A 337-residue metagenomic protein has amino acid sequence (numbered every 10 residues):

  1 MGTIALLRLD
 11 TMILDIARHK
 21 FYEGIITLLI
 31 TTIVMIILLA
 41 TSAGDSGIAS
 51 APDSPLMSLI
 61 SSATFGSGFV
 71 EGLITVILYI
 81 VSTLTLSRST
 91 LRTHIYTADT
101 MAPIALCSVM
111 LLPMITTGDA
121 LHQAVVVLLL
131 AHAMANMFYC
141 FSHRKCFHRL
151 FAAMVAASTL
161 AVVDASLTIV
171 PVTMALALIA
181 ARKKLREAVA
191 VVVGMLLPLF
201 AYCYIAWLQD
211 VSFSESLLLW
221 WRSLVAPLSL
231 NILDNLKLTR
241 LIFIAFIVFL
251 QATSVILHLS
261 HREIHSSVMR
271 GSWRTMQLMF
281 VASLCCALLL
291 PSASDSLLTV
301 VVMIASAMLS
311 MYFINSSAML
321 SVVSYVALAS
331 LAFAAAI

Functional and structural regions predicted by a protein language model:
A51-G66, L217-L241, V255-H258: Juxtamembrane membrane-water interface segments that cap and precede transmembrane helices
I77-T93: Transmembrane-helix motifs of polytopic, lipid-linked glycan transferases
T90-M110: Transmembrane-helix signature of polytopic, membrane-embedded enzymes that assemble or transfer cell-envelope glycans
A105-A124: Aromatic- and kink-enriched transmembrane "portal" helix at the membrane-lumen/periplasm boundary that abuts
A133-H148: Membrane-interface transmembrane helices that cradle and orient dolichyl/undecaprenyl
R149-V163: Membrane-interface alpha helices of multi-pass inner-membrane proteins
V170-L196: Perimembrane helix-loop-helix junctions
H258-S317: Membrane-water interface signatures at transmembrane helix termini and the short loops that connect adjacent helices
